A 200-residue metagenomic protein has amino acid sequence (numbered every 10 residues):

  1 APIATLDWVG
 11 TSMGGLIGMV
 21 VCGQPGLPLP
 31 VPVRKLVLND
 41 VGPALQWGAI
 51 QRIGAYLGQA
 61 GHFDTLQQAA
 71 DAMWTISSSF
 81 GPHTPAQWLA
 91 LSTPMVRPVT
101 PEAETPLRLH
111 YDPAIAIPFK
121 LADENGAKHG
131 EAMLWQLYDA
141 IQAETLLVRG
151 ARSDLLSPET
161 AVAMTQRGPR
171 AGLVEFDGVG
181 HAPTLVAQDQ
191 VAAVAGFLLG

Functional and structural regions predicted by a protein language model:
A1-W47: Conserved hydrolase catalytic core segment
I3, N39-S79: Internal catalytic or translocation cores that form aromatic/hydrophobic pockets or channels for amphipathic metabolites
W47-R52, E159-A161, V186-Q188: Short aromatic-enriched loop/helix-cap "lid" or pocket-rim segments at secondary-structure transitions that line
D64-L121: Conserved alpha/beta-hydrolase catalytic His-Asp/Glu region
R97-Q166, E175: Conserved serine/cysteine hydrolase catalytic core
V179-D189: Catalytic histidine-centered segment of alpha/beta-hydrolase-like enzymes
A193-G200: C-terminal alpha-helix
